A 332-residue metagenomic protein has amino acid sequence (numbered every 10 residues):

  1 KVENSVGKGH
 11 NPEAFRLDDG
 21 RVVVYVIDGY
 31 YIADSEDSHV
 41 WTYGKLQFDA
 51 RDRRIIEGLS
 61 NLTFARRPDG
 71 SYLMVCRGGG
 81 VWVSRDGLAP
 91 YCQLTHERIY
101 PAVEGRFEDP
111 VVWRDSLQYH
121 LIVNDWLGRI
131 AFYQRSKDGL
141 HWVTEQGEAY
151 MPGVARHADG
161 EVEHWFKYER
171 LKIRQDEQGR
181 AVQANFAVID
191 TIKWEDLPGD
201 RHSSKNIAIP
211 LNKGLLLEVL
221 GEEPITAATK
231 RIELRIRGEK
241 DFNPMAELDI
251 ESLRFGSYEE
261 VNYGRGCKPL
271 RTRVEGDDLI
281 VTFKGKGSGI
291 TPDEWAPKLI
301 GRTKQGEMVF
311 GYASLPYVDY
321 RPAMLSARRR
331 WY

Functional and structural regions predicted by a protein language model:
K1-E218: Carbohydrate-active catalytic/glycan-binding domains of CAZyme proteins, especially the secreted or lumenal ectodomains
H202-K205, V309-A313: Extracellular and select intracellular beta-sandwich modules with Ser/Thr-enriched, small-residue motifs on
G214-R235, P322-W331: Boundary/junction segments of secreted and surface-exposed precursor proteins
A227-E233, D249, T291-P297: Short, solvent-exposed loop/turn segments enriched in Ser/Thr/Gly
I236-P244: Short amphipathic, basic-aromatic surface patches that mediate peripheral association with negatively charged
P244-N262: Short, surface-exposed alpha-helix to beta-strand junction/turn motifs within ectodomains of secreted and cell-envelope
N262-Y312: Structured beta-strand segments within beta-sheet-rich domains
S314-Y320: Short beta-strand edge segments in extracellular beta-sheet folds
